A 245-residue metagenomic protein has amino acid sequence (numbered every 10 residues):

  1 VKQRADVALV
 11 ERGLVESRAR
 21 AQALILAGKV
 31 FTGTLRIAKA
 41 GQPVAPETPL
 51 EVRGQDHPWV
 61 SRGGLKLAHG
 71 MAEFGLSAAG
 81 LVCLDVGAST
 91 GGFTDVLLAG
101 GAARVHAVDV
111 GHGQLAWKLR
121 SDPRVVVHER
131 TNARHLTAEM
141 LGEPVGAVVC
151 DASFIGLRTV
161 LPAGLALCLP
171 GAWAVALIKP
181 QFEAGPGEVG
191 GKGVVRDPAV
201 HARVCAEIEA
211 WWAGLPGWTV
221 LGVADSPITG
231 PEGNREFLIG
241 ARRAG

Functional and structural regions predicted by a protein language model:
V1-P46: A basic, amphipathic helix-loop patch mediating RNA/tRNA/ribosome contacts
A79-S89, L97: Conserved class I S-adenosyl-L-methionine
S89-T94, G111: Residues at the N-terminus of the alpha-helix immediately C-terminal to the conserved SAM/SAH-binding loop
V96-R104: Conserved S-adenosyl-L-methionine
H106-T159: S-adenosyl-L-methionine
R158-V175: A short glycine-rich, Lys/Arg-flanked "PGG" loop and its adjoining helix->strand segment in the class I
P180-D197: Short, glycine-/aromatic-enriched active-site segment of Class I SAM-dependent methyltransferases
I228-G245: Core SAM-dependent methyltransferase catalytic element
